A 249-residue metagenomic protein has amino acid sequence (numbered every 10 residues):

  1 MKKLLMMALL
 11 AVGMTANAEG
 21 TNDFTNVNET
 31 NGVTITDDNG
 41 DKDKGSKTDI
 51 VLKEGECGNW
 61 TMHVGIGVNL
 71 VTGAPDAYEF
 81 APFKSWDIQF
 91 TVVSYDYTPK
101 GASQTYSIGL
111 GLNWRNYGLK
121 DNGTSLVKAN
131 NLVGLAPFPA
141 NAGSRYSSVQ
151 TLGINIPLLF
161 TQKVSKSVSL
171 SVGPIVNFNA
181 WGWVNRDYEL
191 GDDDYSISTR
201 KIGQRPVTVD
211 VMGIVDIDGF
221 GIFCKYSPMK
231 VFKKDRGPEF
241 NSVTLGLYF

Functional and structural regions predicted by a protein language model:
M1-F24, T161, F249: Bacterial Sec-dependent N-terminal signal peptides
A16-M62: Sec-dependent signal peptide cleavage junction
N39, D43-E54, V92-P99, Q162-K166 (+3 more regions): Outer-membrane beta-barrel proteins
E56-V64, A102-I108, Q150, K166-L170 (+3 more regions): Outer-envelope beta-barrel architecture signal
N59-G134: Glycine- and aromatic-enriched membrane insertion/assembly motifs of diderm outer-membrane and organelle channel
V64-V68, I88-D96, L110-W114, I154-Q162 (+4 more regions): Residues on the lipid-exposed face of transmembrane beta-strands in outer-membrane beta-barrel proteins
V71, I197-F249: Predominantly the C-terminal beta-signal and adjacent terminal strand-loop region of outer-membrane beta-barrel
V71-F83, Y117-Q150, N179-M212: Extracellular/periplasm-exposed beta-strand and loop segments of Gram-negative cell-envelope proteins, dominated by
